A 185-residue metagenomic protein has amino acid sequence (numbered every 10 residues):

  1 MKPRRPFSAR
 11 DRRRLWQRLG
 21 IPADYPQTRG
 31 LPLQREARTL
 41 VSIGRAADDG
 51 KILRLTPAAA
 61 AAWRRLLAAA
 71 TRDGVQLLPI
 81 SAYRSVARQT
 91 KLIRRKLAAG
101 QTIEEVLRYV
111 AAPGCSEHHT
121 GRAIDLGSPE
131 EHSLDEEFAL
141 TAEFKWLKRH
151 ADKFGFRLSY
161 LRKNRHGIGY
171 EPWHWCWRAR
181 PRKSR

Functional and structural regions predicted by a protein language model:
M1-A82, V86-R185: Extracytoplasmic cell-surface/polysaccharide-interacting catalytic and binding patches
